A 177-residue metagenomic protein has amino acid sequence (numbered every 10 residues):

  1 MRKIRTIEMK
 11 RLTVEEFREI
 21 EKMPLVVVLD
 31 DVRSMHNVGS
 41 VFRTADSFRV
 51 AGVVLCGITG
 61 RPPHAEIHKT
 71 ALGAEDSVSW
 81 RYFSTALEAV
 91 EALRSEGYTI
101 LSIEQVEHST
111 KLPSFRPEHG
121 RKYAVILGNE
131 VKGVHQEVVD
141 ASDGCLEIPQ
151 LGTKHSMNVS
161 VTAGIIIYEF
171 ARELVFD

Functional and structural regions predicted by a protein language model:
M1-D177: Post-transcriptional modification and biogenesis factors for structured RNAs of the translation apparatus
